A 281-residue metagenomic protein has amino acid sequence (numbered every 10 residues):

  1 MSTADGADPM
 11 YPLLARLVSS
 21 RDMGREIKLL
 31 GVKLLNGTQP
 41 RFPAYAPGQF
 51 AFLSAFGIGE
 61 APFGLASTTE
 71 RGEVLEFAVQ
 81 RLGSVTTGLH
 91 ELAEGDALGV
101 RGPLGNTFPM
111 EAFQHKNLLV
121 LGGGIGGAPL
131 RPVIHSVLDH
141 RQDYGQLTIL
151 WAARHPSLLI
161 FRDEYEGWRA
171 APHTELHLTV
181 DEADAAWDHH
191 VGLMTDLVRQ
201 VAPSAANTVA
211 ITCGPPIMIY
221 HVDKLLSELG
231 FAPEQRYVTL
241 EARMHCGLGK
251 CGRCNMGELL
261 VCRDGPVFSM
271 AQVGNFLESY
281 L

Functional and structural regions predicted by a protein language model:
S2-D96, R154-H155: Ferredoxin-reductase
L29-L30, P62, R162, I219 (+1 more regions): A general structural signal for well-ordered alpha-helical segments in protein cores
G57-G59, G102-T107, Y280: Short, charged beta-turn/beta-strand-edge "cap" motif at the junction between a beta-strand and an adjacent loop
S84-H245: FNR/FR-type flavoprotein reductase catalytic core
P216-I217, E241-P266: Local cysteine-cluster metal-coordination motifs and their immediate loop/turn environment, predominantly Fe-S cluster
G257-L281: Non-heme iron-sulfur electron-transfer modules
